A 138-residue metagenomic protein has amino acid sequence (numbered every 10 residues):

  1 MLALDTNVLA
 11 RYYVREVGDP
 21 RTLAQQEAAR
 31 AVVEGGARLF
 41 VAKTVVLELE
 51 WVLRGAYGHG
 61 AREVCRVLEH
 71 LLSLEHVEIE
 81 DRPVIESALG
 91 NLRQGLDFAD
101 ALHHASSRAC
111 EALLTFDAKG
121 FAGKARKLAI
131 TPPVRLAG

Functional and structural regions predicted by a protein language model:
M1-V41, A56-E63, R126, I130-G138: Short, well-structured N-terminal submotif of metal-dependent ribonuclease cores
L4, F40-V41, I79, F98-A101 (+1 more regions): Short beta-strand scaffold positions
N7, Y13, T44, E50 (+1 more regions): Anionic group-transfer/hydrolysis microenvironments
V8, V45, V84, L102-H103 (+1 more regions): Alpha-helix capping/helix-boundary segments
G35-G36, L74, G95, A109-C110: Structured helix-beta-strand junction loops
K43-E48, C65-R93: Acidic catalytic patch
E50-L53, R108: Short, amphipathic alpha-helical segments that act as regulatory/interfacial helices in nucleotide-processing proteins
L96, D100-G138: Acidic, metal-binding active-site segment of PIN/NYN-like and related structure-specific nucleases
